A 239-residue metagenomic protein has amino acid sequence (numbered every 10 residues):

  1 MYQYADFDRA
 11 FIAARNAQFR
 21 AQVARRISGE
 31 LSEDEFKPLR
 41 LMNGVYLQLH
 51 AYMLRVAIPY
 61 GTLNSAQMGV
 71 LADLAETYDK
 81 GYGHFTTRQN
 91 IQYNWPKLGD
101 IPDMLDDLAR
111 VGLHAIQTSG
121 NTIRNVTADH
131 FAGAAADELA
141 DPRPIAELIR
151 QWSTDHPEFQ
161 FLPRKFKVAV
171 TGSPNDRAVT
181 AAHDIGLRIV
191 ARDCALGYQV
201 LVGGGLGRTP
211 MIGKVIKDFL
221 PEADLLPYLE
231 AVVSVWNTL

Functional and structural regions predicted by a protein language model:
M1-L54, A66, V70, L74-Y78 (+3 more regions): Iron-sulfur (Fe-S) cluster-binding modules
A24-L31, Y46, A51-A195, P227: Small-residue-enriched alpha-helical segments and adjacent helix-cap loops that form tight helix-helix packing
Q117-N125, V200-T209, N237-L239: Short, compositionally biased low-complexity segments
V179, R188-V190, Q199-L206, M211 (+1 more regions): FAD-binding subdomain of flavoenzyme oxidoreductases
